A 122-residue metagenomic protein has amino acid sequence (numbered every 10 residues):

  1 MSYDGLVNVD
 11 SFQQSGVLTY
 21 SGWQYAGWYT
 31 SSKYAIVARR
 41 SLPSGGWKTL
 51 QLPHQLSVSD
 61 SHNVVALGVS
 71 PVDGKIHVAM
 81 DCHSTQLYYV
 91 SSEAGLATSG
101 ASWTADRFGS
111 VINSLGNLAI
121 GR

Functional and structural regions predicted by a protein language model:
M1-R122: Extracellular, repeat-based ectodomains that mediate carbohydrate processing or recognition
